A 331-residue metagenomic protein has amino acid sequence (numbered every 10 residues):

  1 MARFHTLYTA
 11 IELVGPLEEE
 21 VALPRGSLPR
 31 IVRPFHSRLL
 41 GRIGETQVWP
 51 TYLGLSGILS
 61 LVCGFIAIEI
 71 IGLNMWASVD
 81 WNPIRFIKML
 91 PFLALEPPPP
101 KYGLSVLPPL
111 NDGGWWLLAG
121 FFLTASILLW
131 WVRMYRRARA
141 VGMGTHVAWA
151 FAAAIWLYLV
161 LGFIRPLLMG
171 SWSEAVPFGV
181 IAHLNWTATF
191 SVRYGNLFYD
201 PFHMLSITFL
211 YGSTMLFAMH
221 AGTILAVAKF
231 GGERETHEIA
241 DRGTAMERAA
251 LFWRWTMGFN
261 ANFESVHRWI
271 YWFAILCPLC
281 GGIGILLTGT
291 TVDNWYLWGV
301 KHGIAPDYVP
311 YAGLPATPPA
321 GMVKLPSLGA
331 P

Functional and structural regions predicted by a protein language model:
M1-L59, V79-K101, E247-T256, D307-G313 (+1 more regions): N-terminal juxtamembrane cytosolic/stromal segments of multi-pass membrane proteins
A2, G72-A77, W131-T145, F163-V176 (+2 more regions): Juxtamembrane/interface segments at transmembrane-helix termini
P29-G44, W76-I87, L123-A148, M219-V266: Cytoplasmic membrane-interface regions of multi-pass membrane proteins
G41-V62, R136-W156, M204, F263-I275: Alpha-helical transmembrane segments and their helix-start/interface "positive-inside/aromatic belt" motifs in integral
G57-N74, A148-M169, T208-M215, A274-I285: Hydrophobic alpha-helical membrane-insertion segments
W76-V106, R165-L197, T236-W253, N294-P331: Membrane-interfacial helical/loop segments at transmembrane boundaries in membrane proteins
P97-F121: Interfacial helix-start motif at the membrane-water boundary
F263-D293: Final/C-terminal transmembrane alpha-helix of multipass membrane proteins
